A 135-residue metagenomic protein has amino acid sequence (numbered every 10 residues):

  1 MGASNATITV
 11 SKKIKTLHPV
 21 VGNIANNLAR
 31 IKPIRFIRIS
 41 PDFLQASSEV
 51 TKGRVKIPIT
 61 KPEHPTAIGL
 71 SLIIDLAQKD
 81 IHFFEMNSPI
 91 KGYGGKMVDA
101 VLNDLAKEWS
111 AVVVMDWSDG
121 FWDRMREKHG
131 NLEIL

Functional and structural regions predicted by a protein language model:
M1-K91, G95-L135: Non-catalytic substrate-recognition and accessory regions of acyl/acetyltransferase enzymes
